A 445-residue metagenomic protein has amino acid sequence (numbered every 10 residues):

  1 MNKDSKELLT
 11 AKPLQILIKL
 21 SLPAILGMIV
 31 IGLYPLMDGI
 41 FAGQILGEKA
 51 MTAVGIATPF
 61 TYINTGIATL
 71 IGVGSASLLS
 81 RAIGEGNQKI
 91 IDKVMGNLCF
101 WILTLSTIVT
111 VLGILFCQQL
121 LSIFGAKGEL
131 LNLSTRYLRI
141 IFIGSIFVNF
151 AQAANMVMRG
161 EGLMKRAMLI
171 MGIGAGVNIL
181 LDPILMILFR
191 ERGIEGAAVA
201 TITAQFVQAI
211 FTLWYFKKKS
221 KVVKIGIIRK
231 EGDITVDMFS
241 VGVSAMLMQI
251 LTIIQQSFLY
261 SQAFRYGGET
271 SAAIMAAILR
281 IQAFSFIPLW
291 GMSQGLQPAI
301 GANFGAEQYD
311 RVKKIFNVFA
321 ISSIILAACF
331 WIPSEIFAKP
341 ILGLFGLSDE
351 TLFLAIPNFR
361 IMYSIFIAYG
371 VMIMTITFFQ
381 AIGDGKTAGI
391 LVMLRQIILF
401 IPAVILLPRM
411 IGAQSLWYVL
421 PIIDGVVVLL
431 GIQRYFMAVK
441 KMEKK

Functional and structural regions predicted by a protein language model:
M1-S21, L79-I146, L188-V243, I300-I365 (+1 more regions): Short alpha-helical transmembrane segments in multi-pass integral membrane proteins
L8-I45, P59-G74, L78, L103-T110 (+4 more regions): N-terminal transmembrane alpha-helices
K19-D38, I140, G174, A204-Q208 (+3 more regions): Transmembrane helical elements of multi-pass membrane transporters/channels
L26, V30, Y34, N64 (+16 more regions): Residue-level hotspots within pore-lining transmembrane alpha-helices of multi-pass secondary transporters
L33-T52, L121-G128, I184-R192, I253-I278 (+4 more regions): Helix-terminus/linker motif at the lipid-water interface of multi-pass membrane proteins
M51-V111, V148-A167, I274-I332, I336-A338 (+2 more regions): Small-residue-rich hydrophobic transmembrane alpha-helices
I63-G66, N178-P183, A209-L213, A283-I287 (+4 more regions): Hydrophobic transmembrane alpha-helices of multi-pass small-molecule transporters
G72, I141-R159, A167-N178, A197-T212 (+4 more regions): Short runs within selected transmembrane alpha-helices of multi-pass transporters and secretion channels
